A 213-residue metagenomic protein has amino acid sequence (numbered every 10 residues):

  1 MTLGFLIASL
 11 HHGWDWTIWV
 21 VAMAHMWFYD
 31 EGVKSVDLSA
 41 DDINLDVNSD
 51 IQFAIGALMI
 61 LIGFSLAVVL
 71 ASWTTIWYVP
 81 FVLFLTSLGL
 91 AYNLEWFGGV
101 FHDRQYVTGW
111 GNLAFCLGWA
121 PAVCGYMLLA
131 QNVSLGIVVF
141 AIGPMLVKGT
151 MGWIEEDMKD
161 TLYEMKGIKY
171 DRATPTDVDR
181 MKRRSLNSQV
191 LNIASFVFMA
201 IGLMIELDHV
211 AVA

Functional and structural regions predicted by a protein language model:
M1, V33-L61, L90-A122, W153-A200: Interhelical loop and helix-boundary elements at the membrane-water interface of polytopic inner-membrane proteins
T2-V20, G63-F81, W119-I142, L203-A213: Helix-coil boundary and interhelical linker segments in multi-pass alpha-helical membrane proteins
L10, W14-L45: Glycine/small-residue-rich interface belts in oligomeric ring/scaffold proteins and their assembly partners
M23-E31, F84-E95, I142-G152: Alpha-helical transmembrane segments and their membrane-interface exit regions
A57-L70, F84-T86, L90: Hydrophobic alpha-helical segments and helix pairs
G98, Q105-Y106, K148, E206-H209: Functionally constrained cores in energy, signaling, and assembly domains
Q131-E164: Contiguous hydrophobic segments
